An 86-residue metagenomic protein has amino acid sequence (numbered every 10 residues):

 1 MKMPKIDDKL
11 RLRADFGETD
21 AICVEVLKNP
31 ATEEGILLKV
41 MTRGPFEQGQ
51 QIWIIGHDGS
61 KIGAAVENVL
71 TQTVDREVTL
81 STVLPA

Functional and structural regions predicted by a protein language model:
P4, P45-Q48: Short, well-ordered loop/turn sites that connect or cap secondary structure elements
I6, R11-T19, Q50-E67: Ser/Thr/Gly-rich low-complexity blocks that favor extended beta-strand/coil architectures
A14, N29-T32, G56, T73: Acidic surface patches and DE-rich sequence motifs
A21-G35: Short, basic/aromatic beta-hairpin or loop at an interaction surface
C23-V26, A65-V69: A structural signal for short, hydrophobic beta-strand segments that form beta-sheets in beta-rich/all-beta domains
A31-V40, Q72-P85: Short, solvent-exposed secondary-structure boundary/capping segments
T42-G44, G56: Non-cytosolic beta-sheet module surface loops
